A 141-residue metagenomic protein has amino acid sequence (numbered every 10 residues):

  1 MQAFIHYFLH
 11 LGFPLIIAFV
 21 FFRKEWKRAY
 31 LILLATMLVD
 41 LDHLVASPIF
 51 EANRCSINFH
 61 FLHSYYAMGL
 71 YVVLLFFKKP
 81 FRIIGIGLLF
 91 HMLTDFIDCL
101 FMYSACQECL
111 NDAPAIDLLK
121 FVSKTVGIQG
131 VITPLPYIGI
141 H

Functional and structural regions predicted by a protein language model:
M1-H141: N-terminal membrane-targeting hydrophobic helices
